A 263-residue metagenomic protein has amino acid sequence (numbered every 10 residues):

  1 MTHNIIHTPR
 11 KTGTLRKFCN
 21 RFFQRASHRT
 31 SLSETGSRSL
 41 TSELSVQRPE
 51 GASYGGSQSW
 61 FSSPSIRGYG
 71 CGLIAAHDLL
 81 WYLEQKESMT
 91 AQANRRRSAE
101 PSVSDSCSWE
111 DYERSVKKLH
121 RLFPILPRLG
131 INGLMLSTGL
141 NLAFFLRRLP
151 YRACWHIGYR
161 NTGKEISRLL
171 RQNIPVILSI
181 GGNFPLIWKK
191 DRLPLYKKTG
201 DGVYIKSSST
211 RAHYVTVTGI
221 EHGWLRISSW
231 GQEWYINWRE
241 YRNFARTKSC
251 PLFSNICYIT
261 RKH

Functional and structural regions predicted by a protein language model:
M1-M135, S208: Active-site-adjacent structural segments surrounding the nucleophilic cysteine of cysteine proteases and isopeptidases
T2-H3, S59, S63, Y196-H263: Noncatalytic regulatory segments and standalone regulatory/sensor domains
G68-L80, L170, V215, G219 (+1 more regions): Short, hydrophobic, well-ordered secondary-structure elements
T90, N132, N161-T162, N237-E240: Helix N-cap and loop-to-helix transition residues
H120-Y214, T218-H222, I259: Predominantly the structural core of cysteine protease catalytic domains
